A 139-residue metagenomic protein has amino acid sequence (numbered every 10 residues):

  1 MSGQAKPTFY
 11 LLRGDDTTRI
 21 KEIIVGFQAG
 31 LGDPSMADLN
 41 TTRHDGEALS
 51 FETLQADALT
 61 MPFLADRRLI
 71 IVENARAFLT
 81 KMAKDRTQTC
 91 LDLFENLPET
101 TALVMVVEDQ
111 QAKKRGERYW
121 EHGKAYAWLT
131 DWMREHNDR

Functional and structural regions predicted by a protein language model:
M1-R139: Conserved beta/loop motifs at nucleotide-recognition and modification sites
